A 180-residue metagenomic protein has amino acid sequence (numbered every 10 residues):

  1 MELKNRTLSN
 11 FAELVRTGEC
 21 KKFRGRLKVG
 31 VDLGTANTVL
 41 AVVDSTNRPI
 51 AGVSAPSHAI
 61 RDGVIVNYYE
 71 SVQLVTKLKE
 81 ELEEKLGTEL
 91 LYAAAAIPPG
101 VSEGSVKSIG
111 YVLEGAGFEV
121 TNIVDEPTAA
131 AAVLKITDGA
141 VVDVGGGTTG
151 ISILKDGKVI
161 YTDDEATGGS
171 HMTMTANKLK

Functional and structural regions predicted by a protein language model:
M1-T35, V39-V144, D156-K180: Nucleotide/phosphate-binding catalytic cleft detector across ATP-hydrolyzing and phosphate-transferring enzymes
G150-S152: A structural feature that tracks compact, well-ordered secondary-structure segments with a strong bias toward
